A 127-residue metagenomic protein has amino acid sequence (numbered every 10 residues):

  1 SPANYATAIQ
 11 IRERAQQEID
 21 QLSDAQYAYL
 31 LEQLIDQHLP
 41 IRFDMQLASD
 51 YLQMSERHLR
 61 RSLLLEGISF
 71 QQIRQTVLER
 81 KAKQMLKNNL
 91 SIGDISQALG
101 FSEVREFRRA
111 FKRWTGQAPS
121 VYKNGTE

Functional and structural regions predicted by a protein language model:
S1-E127: Extended mid-to-C-terminal alpha-helical interaction segments
